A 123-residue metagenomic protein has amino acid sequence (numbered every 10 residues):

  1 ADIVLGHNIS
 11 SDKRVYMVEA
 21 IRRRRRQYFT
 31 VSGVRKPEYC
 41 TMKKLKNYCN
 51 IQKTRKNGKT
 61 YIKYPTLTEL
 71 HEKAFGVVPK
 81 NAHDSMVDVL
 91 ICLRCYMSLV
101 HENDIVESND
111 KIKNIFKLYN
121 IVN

Functional and structural regions predicted by a protein language model:
D2-N123: Metal-dependent phosphoesterase core characteristic of DEDDh/y 3'-5' exonuclease domains
